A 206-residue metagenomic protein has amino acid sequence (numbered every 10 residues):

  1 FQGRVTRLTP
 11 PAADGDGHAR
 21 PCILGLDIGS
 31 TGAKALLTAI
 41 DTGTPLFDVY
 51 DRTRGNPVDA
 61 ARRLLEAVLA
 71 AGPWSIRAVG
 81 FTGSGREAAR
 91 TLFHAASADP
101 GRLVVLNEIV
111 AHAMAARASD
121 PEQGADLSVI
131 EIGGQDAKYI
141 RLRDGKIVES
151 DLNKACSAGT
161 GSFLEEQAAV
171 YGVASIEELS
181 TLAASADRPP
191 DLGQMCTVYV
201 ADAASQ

Functional and structural regions predicted by a protein language model:
F1-H18, A88-I130, K138-G145: Conserved phosphate-binding catalytic cores of ATP/NTP-utilizing and phosphoryl-transfer enzymes
I23-D27, I76-G80, A125-E131: Short glycine-aspartate micro-motif
L26-G32, G83-S84, E131-D136: A short acidic Gly-Thr/Ser loop motif
L26-R63, I147-S150, K154-C156: Short glycine-rich, Thr/Ser-proximal phosphate-binding strand/loop in the N-terminal lobe of ATP-dependent enzymes
D41, Y50-T53, A70-I109, Y139-R141 (+2 more regions): Short beta-strand-loop/turn "lid" adjacent to the catalytic site in phosphate-handling enzymes
R54-V58, D144-A184, R188, A201: Glycine-rich phosphate-binding loop plus the immediately following alpha-helix
P190-Q206: A contiguous, well-structured pocket-lining segment that forms one wall/lid of small-molecule binding clefts in soluble
